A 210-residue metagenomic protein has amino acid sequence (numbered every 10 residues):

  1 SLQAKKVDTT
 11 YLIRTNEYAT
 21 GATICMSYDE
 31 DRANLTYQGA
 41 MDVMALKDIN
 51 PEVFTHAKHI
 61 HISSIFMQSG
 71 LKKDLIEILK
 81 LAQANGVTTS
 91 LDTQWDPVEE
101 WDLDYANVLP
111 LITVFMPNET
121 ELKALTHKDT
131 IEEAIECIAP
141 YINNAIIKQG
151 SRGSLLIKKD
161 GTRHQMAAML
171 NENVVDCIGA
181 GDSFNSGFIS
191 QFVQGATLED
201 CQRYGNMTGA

Functional and structural regions predicted by a protein language model:
S1-I62: Conserved N-terminal subdomain of the carbohydrate kinase-like
L2-A4, S27-D31, A106-P110, E132-I135 (+1 more regions): Short, hinge-like loop/turn segments at secondary-structure boundaries
T9, T89-S90, A145: Hydrophobic beta-strand scaffold residues
I49-N50, Y105, A134, V174: Acidic, amphipathic alpha-helical patches
H59-C137, R152-S154: Conserved beta-alpha-beta core of the PfkB/ribokinase-like small-molecule kinase fold
L81, V98, I131-A210: Conserved phosphate-binding/catalytic region of the ribokinase-like
